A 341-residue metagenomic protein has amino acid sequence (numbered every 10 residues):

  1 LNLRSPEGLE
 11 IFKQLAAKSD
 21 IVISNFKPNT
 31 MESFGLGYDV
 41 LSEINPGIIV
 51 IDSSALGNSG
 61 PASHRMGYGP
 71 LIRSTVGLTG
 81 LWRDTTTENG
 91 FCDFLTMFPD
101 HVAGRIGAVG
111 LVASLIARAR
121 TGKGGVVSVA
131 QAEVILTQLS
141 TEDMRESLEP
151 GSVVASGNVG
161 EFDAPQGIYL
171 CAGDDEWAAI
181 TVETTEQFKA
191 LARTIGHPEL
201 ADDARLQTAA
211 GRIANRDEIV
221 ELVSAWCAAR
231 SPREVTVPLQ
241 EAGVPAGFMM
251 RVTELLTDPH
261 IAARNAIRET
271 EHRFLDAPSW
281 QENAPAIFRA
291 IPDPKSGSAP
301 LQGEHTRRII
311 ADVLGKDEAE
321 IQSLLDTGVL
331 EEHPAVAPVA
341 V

Functional and structural regions predicted by a protein language model:
L1-E43, A228: A structured beta-alpha segment of the ubiquitous adenosine-cofactor-binding alpha/beta core
I11, P165-A242, A246: Aromatic-enriched alpha-helical interface/lid elements that frame and gate functional surfaces
K18, E32-V182, A190: Active-site-adjacent "lid/gating" segments in soluble enzymes
G124-A132, P238, I321-D326: Beta-strand segments within the central parallel beta-sheet cores of soluble alpha/beta enzyme folds
Q207, H272-S323: Flexible, small-/acidic-enriched active-site or ligand-binding loops
E241-K295: A glycine-rich dinucleotide-binding beta-alpha-beta segment and adjacent secondary-structure elements that constitute
A319-V341: Amphipathic terminal alpha-helices
